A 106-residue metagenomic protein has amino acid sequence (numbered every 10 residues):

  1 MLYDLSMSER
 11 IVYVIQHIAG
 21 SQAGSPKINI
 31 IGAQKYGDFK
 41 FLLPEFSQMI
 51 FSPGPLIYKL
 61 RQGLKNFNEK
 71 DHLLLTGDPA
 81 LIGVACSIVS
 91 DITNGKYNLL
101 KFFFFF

Functional and structural regions predicted by a protein language model:
M1-H72, S87-F106: Long, low-complexity, Lys/Arg-enriched
A19-G20, D78-A80: Short glycine-rich anion-binding loops that position phosphate/pyrophosphate groups of nucleotides and phosphorylated
L75: Short, surface-exposed polybasic-aromatic patches that bind anionic ligands, especially phosphate groups
L81-C86: Short, well-ordered alpha-helical microsegments
